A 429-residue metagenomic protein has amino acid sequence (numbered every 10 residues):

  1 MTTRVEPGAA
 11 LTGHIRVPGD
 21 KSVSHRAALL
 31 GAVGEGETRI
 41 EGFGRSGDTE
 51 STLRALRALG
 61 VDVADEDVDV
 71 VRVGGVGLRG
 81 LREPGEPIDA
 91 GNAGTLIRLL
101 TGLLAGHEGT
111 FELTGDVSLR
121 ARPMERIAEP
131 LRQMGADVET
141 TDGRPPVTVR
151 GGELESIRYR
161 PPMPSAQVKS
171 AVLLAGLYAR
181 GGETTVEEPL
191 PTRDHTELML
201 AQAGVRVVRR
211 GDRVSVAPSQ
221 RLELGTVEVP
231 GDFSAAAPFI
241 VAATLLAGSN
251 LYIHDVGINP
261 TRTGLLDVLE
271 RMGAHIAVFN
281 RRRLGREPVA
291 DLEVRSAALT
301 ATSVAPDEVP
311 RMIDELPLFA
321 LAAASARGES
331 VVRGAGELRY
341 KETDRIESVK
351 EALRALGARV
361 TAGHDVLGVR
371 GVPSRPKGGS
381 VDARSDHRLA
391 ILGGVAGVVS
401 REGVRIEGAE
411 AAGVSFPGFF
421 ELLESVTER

Functional and structural regions predicted by a protein language model:
M1-R429: Structural preference for solvent-exposed beta-strand-turn elements and adjacent flexible terminal/loop segments within
